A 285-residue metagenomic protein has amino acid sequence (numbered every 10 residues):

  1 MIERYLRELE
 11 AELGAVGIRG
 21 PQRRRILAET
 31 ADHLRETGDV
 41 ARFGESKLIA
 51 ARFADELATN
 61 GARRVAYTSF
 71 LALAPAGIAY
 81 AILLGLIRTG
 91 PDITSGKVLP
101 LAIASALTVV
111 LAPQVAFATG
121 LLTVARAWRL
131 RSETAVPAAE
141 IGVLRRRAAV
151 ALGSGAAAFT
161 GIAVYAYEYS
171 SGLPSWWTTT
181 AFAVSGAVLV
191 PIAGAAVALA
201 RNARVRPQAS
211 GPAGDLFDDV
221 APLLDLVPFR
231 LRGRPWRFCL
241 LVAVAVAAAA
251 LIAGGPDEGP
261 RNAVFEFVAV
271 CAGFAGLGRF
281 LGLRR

Functional and structural regions predicted by a protein language model:
M1-L71: Negatively charged linear elements and acidic catalytic determinants
N60-R285: Hydrophobic alpha-helical bundles in membrane proteins
